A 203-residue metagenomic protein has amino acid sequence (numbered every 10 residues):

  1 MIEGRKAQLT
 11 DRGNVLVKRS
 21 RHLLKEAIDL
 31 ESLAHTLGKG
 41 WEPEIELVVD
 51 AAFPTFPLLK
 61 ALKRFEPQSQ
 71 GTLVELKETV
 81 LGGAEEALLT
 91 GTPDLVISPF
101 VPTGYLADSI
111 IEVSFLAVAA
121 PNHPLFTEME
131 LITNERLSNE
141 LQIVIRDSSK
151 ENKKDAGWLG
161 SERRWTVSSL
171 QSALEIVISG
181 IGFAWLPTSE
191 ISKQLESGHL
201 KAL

Functional and structural regions predicted by a protein language model:
M1, L9, G13-L16, F65 (+3 more regions): Hydrophobic packing within well-folded, soluble alpha/beta domains
K6, E46, R164-T166: Short aromatic/hydrophobic contact patches that present stacked aromatics for nucleic-acid/ligand binding
Q8-E42: Alpha-helical "hinge/linker" immediately C-terminal to small N-terminal DNA-binding modules
L23-K25, V74-E75, D94-V96, P121-N122 (+1 more regions): Short, flexible loop segments at the rims of nucleotide/cofactor-binding pockets, characterized by
E42-T103: Central regulatory/effector-binding core of bacterial HTH transcription factors
E86, P102-T103, A107-I181, L186-L203: C-terminal regulatory
